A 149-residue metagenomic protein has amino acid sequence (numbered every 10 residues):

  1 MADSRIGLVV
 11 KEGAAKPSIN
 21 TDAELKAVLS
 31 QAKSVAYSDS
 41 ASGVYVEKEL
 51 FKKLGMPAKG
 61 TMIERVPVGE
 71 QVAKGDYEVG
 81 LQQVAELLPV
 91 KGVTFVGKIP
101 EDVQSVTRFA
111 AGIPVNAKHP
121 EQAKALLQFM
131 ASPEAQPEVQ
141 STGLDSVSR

Functional and structural regions predicted by a protein language model:
A2-R149: Exported/periplasmic ABC-transporter solute-binding proteins
